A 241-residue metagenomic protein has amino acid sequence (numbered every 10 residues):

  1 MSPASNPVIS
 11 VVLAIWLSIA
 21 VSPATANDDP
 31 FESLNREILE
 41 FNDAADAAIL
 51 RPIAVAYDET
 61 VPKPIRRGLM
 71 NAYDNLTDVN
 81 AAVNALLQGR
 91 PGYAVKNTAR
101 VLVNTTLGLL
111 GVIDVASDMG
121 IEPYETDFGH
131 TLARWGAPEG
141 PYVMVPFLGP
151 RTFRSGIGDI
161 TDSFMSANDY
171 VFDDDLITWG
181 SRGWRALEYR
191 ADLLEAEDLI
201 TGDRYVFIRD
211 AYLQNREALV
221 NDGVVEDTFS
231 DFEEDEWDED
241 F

Functional and structural regions predicted by a protein language model:
M1-V11: Bacterial N-terminal signal peptides that target proteins for export
S10-A20: Bacterial N-terminal signal peptides
S22-A26: Sec/Tat signal peptide C-region and signal peptidase I cleavage site
N27-F41: Short N-terminal segments immediately surrounding and downstream of signal-peptide cleavage
A47-V79: N-terminal, post-signal-peptide region of Sec/Tat-exported proteins
I65-R67, Q88-V95, S117-D118, D198 (+1 more regions): Surface-exposed patches in mature extracellular/periplasmic domains of secreted proteins
N75-P150: Mid-length scaffold segments of soluble, non-membrane domains
H130, W135-F241: A structured, mid-to-C-terminal "fold-capping" secondary-structure block
